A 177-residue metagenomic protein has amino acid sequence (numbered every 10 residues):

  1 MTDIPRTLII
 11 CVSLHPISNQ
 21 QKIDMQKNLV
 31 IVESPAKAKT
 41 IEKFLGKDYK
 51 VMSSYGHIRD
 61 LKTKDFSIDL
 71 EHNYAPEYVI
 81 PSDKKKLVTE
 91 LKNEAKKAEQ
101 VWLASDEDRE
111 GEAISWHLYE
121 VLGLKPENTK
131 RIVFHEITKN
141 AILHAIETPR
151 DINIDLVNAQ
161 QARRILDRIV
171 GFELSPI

Functional and structural regions predicted by a protein language model:
S13, Q21-P176: Intrinsically disordered, low-complexity regulatory segments
